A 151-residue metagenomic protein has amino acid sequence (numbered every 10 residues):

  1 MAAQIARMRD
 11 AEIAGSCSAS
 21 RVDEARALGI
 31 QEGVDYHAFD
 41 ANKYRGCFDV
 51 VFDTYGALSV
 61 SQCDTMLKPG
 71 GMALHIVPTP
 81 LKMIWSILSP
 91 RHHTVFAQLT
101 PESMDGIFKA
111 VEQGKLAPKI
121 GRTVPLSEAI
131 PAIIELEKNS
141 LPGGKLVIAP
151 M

Functional and structural regions predicted by a protein language model:
M1-M151: Terminal helix/beta-alpha structural elements that buttress the NAD(P)+-binding lobe
